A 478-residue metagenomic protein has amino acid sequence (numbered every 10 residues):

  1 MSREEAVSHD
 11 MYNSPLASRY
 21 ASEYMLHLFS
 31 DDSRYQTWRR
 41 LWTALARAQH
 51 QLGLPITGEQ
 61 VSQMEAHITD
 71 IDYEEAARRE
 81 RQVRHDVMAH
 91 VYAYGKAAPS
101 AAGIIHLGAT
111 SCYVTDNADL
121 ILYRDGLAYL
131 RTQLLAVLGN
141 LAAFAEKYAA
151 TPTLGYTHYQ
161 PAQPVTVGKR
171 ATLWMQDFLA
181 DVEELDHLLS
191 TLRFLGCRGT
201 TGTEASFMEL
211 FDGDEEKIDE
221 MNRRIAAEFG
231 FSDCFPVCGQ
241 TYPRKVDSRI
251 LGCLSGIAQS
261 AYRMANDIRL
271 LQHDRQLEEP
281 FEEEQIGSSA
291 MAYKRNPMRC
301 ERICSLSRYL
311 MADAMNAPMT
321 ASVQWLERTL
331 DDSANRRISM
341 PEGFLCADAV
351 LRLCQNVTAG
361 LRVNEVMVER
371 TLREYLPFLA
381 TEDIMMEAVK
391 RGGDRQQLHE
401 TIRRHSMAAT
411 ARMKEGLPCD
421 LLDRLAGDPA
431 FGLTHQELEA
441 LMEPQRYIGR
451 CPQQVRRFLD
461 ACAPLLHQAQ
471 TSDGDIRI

Functional and structural regions predicted by a protein language model:
S2-M208, G213-R224, G287-S288, M298-R302 (+5 more regions): A helix-coil-helix interface module used to build multimeric assemblies and to scaffold catalytic/cofactor sites
L26-S30, E75-A77, Q285-S305, E327-E342 (+4 more regions): Short beta-alpha connecting loops at secondary-structure transitions that line or flank enzyme active sites
R84-V87, A98, L134, L138-L141 (+6 more regions): Alpha-helical transition-metal enzyme core signature, strongest for iron centers
E146-G168, E278-K294, E327-A334, A359-L379: Glycine-rich cofactor-pocket loops
E215-Q240: Active-site-adjacent "gating/activation" loops or surface patches in catalytic cores
T241-Q276, Q285-C346: A conserved active-site cap/scaffold subdomain adjacent to cofactor or substrate pockets
E278, E400-M407: Active/binding-pocket-proximal capping segment
Y309-R395, T401: Long, amphipathic alpha-helical stalk/connector segments used for oligomerization, subunit docking, or mechanical
